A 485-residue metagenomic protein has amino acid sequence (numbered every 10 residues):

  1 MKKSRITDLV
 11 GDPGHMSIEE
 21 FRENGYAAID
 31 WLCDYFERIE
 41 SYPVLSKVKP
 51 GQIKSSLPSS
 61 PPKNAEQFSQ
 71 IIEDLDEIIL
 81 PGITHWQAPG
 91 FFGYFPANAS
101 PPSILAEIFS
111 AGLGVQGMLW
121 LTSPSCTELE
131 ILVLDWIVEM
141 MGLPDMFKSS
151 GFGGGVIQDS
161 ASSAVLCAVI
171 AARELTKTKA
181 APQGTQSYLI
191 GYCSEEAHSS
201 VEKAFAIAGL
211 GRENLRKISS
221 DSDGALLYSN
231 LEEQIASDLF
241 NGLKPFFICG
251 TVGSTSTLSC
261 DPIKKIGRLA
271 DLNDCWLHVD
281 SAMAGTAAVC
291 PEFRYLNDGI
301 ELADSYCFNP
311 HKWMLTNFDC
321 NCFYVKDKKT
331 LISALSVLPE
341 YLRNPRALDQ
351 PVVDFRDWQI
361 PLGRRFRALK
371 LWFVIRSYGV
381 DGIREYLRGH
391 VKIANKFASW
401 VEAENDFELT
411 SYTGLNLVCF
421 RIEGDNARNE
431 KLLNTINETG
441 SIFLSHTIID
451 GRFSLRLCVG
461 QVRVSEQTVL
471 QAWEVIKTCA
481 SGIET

Functional and structural regions predicted by a protein language model:
K2-F152, I442, F453, V462 (+1 more regions): N-terminal entrance/gating region of PLP-dependent enzymes' catalytic architecture
I137-C167, R216-S219: Short loop-beta-helix segment that forms the pyridoxal 5′-phosphate
S163-I332: Conserved PLP-enzyme active-site core in the AAT-like
D298-E402: Active-site C-terminal subdomain of aminotransferase-like
V325, F420-G424, V459-Q461: Short beta-strand-to-loop capping motifs
E408-I436: Conserved PLP-binding catalytic core of the aspartate aminotransferase-like
Y412, L417, T439-R456: Conserved PLP cofactor-binding pocket of PLP-dependent enzymes
I449-T485: PLP-dependent enzyme catalytic core of the Aspartate aminotransferase-like
